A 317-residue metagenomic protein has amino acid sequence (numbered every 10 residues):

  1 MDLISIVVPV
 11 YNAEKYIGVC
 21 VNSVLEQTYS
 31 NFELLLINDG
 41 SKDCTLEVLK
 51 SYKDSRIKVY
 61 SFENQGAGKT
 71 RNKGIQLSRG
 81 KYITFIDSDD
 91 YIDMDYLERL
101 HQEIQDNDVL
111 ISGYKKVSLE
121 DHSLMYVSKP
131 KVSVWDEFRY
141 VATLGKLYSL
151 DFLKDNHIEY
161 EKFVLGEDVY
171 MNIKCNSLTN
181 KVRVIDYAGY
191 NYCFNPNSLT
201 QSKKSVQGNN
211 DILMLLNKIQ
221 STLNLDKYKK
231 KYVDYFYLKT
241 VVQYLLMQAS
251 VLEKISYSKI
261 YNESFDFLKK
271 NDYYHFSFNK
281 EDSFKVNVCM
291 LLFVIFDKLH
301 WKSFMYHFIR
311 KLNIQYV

Functional and structural regions predicted by a protein language model:
M1-M214, L225: Nucleotide-sugar donor-binding/catalytic module of glycosyltransferases that assemble extracellular/cell-envelope
T28, I92, V164, K203 (+4 more regions): Short coil/turn residues that cap or connect secondary-structure elements
N72-G74, S149, V242, V288 (+2 more regions): Sequence-pattern detector for short linear motifs and compositional/periodic biases rather than a specific fold
D90, E161-M171, Y235-Y244, C289-F304: A broadly tuned preference for mixed-charge, low-complexity surface segments
I92, S128, M171, Y237 (+3 more regions): Residue-level signal for alpha-helical context at structural boundaries
G189-N195, S202-Y228, Y235, T240-D272: Catalytic core of nucleotide-sugar-dependent glycosyltransferases
D226-F236, N279-V286: Structural motif
L252-V317: Membrane-interface aromatic/basic loop that binds lipid-linked glycans or pyrophosphate carriers, typified by
